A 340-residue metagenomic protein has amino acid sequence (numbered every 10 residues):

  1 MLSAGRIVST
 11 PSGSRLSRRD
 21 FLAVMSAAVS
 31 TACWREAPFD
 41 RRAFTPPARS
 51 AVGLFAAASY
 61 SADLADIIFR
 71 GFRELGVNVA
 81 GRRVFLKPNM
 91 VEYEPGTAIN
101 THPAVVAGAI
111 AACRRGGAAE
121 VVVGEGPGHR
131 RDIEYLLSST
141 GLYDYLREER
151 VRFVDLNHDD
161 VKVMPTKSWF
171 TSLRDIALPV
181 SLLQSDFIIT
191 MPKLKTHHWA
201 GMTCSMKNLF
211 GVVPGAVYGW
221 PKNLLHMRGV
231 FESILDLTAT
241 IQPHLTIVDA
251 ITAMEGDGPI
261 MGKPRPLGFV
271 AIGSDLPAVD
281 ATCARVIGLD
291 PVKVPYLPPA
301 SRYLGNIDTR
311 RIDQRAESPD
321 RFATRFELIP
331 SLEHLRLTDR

Functional and structural regions predicted by a protein language model:
L2-R340: N-terminal and secondary-structure boundary signal
